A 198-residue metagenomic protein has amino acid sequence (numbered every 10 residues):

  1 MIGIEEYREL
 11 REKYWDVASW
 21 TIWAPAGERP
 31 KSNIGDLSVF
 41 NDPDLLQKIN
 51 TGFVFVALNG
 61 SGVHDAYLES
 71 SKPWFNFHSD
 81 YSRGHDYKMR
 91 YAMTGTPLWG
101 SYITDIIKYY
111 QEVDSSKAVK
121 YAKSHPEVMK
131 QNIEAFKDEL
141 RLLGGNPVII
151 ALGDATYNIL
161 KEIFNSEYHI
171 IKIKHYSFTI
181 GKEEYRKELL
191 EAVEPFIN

Functional and structural regions predicted by a protein language model:
I2-V148, T156-N158, I163, I170-I171: A polyanion-binding, active-site-adjacent surface
S166-I197: Short, flexible loop segments at boundaries between secondary-structure elements
